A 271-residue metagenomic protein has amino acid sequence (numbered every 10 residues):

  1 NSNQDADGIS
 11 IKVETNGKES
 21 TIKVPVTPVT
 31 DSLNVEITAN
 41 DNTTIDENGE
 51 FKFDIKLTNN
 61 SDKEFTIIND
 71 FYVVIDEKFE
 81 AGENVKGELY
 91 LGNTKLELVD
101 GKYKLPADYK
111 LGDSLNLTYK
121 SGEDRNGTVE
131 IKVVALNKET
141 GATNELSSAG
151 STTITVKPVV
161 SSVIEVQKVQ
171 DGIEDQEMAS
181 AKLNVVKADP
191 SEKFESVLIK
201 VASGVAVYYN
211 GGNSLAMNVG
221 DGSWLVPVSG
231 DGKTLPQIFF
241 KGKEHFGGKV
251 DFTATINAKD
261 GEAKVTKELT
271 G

Functional and structural regions predicted by a protein language model:
N1-G271: Extracellular glycosylation-rich, acidic/polar low-complexity regions of adhesion- and matrix-associated proteins
